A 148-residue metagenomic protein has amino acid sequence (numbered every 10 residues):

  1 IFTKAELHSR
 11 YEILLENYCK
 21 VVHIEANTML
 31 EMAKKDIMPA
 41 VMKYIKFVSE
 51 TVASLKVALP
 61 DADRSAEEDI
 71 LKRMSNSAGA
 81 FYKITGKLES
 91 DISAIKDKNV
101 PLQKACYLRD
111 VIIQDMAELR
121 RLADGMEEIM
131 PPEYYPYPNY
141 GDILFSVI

Functional and structural regions predicted by a protein language model:
I1-I148: C-terminal amphipathic alpha-helical interaction region
